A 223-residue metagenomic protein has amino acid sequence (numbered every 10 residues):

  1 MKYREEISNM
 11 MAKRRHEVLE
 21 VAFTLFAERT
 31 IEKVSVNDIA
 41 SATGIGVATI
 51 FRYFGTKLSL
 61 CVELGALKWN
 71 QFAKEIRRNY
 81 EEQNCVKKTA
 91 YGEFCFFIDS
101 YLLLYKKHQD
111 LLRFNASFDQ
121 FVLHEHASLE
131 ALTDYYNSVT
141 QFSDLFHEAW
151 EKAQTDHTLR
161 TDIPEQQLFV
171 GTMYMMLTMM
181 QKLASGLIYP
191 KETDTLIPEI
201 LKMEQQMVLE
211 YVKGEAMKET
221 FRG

Functional and structural regions predicted by a protein language model:
M1-K2, S100-L103, D144, E148-D156 (+1 more regions): C-terminal peripheral helix-coil segments that are non-catalytic and often amphipathic
K2, E6, E17, L25-E63: Helix-turn-helix
A12-E20, E32-K33, Y53-R77, E81 (+1 more regions): An amphipathic alpha-helix adjacent to DNA-recognition modules
V21-L25, L104: Short amphipathic alpha-helical elements of helix-turn-helix/winged-helix folds
E63, R78-D110, E165-T172: Hydrophobic alpha-helical connector segments
R77, G92, H126-D156, Q166-Y174: Amphipathic alpha-helical packing segments from all-alpha helical-bundle domains
L104-E130, Q181-S185: Amphipathic alpha-helical segments used for helix-helix packing
L112-A116, T161-D162, E192, E219-F221: Short, hydrophobic secondary-structure boundary micro-motifs
